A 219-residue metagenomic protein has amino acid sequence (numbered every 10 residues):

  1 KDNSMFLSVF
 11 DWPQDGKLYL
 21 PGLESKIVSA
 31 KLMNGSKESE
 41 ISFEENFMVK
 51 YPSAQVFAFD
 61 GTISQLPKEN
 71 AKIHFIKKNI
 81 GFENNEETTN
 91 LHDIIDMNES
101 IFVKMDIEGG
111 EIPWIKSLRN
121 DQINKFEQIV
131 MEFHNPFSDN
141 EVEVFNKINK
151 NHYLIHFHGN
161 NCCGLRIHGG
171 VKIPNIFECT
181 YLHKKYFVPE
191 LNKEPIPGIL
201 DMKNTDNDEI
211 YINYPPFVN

Functional and structural regions predicted by a protein language model:
K1-N219: Phosphate/nucleotide-binding beta-alpha loop and adjacent structural elements of enzyme active sites
